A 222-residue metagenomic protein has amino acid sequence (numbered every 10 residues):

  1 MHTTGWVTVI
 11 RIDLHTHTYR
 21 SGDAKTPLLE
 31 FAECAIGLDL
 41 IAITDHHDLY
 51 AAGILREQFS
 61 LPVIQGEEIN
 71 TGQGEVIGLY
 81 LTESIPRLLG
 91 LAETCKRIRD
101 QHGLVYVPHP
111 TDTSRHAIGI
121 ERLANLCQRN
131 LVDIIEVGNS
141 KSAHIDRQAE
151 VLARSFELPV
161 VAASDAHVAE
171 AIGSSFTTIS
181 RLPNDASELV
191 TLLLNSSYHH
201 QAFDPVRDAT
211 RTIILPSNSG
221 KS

Functional and structural regions predicted by a protein language model:
M1-A24, L28-A32, Y50-I54, Q58-Q65 (+4 more regions): Charged catalytic cores and adjacent phosphate/nucleic-acid-binding surfaces used for phosphate/nucleic-acid chemistry
D13, H17, F31-H47, G103-Y106: Divalent metal-dependent hydrolysis catalytic cores, especially in the metallo-beta-lactamase
L38, K96-R99: Secondary-structure boundary/capping motif
D45, H109, S164: Short beta-strand/turn micro-motifs composed of small residues that flank or help shape donor/cofactor-binding pockets
Q101-L104, P108-T113: Acidic/Gly/His-enriched mid-domain segments of enzyme catalytic cores or analogous surface patches that mediate
